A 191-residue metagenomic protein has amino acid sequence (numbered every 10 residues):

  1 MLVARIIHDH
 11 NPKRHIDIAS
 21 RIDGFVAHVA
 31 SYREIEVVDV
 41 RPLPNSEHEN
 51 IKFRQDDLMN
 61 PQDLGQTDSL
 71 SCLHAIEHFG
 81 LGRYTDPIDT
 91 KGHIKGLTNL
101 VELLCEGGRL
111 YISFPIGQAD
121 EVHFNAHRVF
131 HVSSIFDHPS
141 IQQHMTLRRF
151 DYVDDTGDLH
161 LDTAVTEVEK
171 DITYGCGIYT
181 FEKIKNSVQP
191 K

Functional and structural regions predicted by a protein language model:
M1-N11: A short, well-structured juxtamembrane/interface segment
D9, R14-P61: Class I SAM-dependent methyltransferase SAM/SAH-binding core
N60-L70: A short acidic, Gly/Pro-enriched loop at the edge of an enzyme's catalytic core that lines a small-molecule cofactor
S71-I76, G80: A conserved beta-strand element that flanks and buttresses the S-adenosyl-L-methionine
I88-R109: A short glycine-rich, Lys/Arg-flanked "PGG" loop and its adjoining helix->strand segment in the class I
T90-K91, I112, Q118-I135: Acceptor-substrate binding/catalytic loop of class I
T98, A126-V153, G177: Short alpha-helix
L159-K191: Core SAM-dependent methyltransferase catalytic element
